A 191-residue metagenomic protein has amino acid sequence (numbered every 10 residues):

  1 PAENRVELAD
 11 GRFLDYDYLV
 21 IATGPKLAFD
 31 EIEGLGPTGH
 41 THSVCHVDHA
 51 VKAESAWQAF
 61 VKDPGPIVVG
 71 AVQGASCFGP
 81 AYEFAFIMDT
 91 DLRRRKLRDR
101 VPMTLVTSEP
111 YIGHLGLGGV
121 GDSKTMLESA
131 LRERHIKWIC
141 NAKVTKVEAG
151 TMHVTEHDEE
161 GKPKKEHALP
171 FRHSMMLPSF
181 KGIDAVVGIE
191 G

Functional and structural regions predicted by a protein language model:
P1-V6, T90-G191: A Rossmann-like FAD-binding core segment of flavoenzymes
D10, A71, E156: Pocket-edge structural micro-motifs
D10-R12, L19-H49, E160-G191: Glycine-rich beta-alpha-beta "Rossmann" dinucleotide-binding loop(s) and their flanking helix/strand
G11-L14, Q58-F60: Short, charge-rich binding segments
I21-K96: Glycine-rich dinucleotide-binding loop and its adjacent helix/turn
